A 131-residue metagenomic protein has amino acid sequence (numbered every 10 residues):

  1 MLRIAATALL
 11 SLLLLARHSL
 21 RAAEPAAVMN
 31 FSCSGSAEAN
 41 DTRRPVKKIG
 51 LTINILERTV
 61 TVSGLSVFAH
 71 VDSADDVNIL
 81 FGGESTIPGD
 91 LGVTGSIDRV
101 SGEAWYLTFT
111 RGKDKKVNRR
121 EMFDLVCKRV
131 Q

Functional and structural regions predicted by a protein language model:
M1-A6: Bacterial N-terminal signal peptides that target proteins for export
T7-L15: Bacterial N-terminal signal peptides
H18-A22: Sec/Tat signal peptide C-region and signal peptidase I cleavage site
E24-A26, S73-A74, S96-G102, R129-Q131: A short, structured loop/turn motif at beta-sheet edges
A27-V62, E84-R99: Short, solvent-exposed loop/hinge segments that bridge or flank secondary-structure elements
R58-F68, V77-I79, T86-G112, V117: Low-complexity intrinsically disordered segments
S66-A74, L125-C127: Short, surface-exposed loop motifs enriched in S/T, G, D/E and P with embedded aromatic residues
T110-Q131: Edge beta-strand at a domain terminus
